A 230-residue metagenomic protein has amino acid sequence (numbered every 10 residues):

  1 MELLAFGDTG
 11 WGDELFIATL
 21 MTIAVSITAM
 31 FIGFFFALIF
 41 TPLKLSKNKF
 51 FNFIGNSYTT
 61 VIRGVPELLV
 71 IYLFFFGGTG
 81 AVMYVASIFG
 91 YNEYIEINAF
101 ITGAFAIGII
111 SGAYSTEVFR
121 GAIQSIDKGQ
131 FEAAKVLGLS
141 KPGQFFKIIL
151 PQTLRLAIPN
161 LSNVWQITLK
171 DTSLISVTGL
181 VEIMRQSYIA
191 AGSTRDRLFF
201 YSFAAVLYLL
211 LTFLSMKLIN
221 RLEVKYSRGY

Functional and structural regions predicted by a protein language model:
M1-Y230: Transmembrane alpha-helices and adjacent helix-loop boundaries
